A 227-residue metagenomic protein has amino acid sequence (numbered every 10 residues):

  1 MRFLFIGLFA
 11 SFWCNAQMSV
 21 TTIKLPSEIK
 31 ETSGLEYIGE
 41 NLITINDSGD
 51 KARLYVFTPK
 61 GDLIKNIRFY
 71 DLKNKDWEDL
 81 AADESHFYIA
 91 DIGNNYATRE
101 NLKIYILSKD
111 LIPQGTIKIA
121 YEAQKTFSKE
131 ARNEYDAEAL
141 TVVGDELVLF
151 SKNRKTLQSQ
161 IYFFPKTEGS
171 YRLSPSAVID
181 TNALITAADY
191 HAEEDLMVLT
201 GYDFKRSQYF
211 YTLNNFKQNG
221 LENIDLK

Functional and structural regions predicted by a protein language model:
M1-V20: Bacterial Sec-dependent N-terminal signal peptides
Q17-K227: Sequence/structural signature of beta-propeller domains
